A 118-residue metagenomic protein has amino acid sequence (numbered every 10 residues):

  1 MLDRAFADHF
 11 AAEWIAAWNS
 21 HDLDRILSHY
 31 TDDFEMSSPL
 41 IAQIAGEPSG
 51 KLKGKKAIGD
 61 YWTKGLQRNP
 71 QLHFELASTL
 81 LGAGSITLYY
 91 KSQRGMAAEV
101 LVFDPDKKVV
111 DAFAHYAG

Functional and structural regions predicted by a protein language model:
M1-S28, D32: Short, low-complexity N-terminal intrinsically disordered segments enriched in polar/charged residues
R4, R25, T31-A77: A solvent-exposed, acidic/Ser-Thr-rich amphipathic alpha-helical stretch
A7-D8, E47, A83: A short, structure-level motif marking secondary-structure boundaries and short turns
F10, W14-W18, S38, L52 (+1 more regions): Bulky hydrophobic/aromatic packing residues
A12-E13, I44, P48, T87: Residues at structural and domain junctions
A16, S20, D24, M36 (+5 more regions): A generic structural signal for solvent-exposed, polar alpha-helical segments
A17, P48-S49, V100: Short N-terminal micro-motifs specific to bacterial/archaeal maturation and metal-cluster initiation sites
G59, T63-G118: A beta-strand edge to alpha-helix "cap/lid" segment located at domain peripheries
